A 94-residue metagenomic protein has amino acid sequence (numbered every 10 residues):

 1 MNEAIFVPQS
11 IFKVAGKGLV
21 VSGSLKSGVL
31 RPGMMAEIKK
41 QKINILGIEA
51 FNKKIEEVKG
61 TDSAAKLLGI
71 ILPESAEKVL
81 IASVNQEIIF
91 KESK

Functional and structural regions predicted by a protein language model:
N2-A15, S24-K26, E37-K94: Beta-strand/loop-dominated core regions that host nucleotide or nucleotide-derived cofactor-binding catalytic loops
L19-V21: Structural beta-strand segments of beta-rich domains
G33: Residue-level signal for inorganic ion chemistry
